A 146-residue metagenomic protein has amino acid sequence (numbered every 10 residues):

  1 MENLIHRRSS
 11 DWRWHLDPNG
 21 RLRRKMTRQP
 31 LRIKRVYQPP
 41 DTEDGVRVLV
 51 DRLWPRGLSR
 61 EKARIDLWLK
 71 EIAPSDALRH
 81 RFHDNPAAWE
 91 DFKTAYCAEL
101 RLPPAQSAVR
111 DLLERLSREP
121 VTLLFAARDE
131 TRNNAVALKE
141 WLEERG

Functional and structural regions predicted by a protein language model:
M1-S9: Extreme N-terminal basic, low-complexity initiation segments that serve as generic localization/processing leaders
W12-W14: Tryptophan (W) side chains
G20-G146: Residues lining hydrophobic/aromatic ligand-binding pockets adjacent to catalytic sites
